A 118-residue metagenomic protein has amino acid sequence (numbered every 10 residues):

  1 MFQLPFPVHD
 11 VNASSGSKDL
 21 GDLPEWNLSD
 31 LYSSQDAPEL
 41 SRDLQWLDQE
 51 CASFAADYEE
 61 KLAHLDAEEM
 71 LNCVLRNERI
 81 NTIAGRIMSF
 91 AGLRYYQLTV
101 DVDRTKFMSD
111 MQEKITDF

Functional and structural regions predicted by a protein language model:
M1-F118: N-terminal helix-rich structural modules
